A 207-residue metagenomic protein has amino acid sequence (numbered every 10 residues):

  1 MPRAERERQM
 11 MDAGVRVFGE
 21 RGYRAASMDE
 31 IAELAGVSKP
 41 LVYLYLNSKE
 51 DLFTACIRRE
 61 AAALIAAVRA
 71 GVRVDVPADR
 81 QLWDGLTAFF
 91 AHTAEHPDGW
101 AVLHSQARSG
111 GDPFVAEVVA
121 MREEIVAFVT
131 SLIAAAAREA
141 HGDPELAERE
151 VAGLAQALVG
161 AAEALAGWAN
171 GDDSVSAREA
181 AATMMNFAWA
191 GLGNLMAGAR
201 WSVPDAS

Functional and structural regions predicted by a protein language model:
M1-E5, A137-L146, M196-S207: N-terminal intrinsically disordered/low-complexity leader segments
Q9, A13, V17-D51, A55: Helix-turn-helix
D51, D84, A91-F128, H141-A152 (+2 more regions): Short secondary-structure transition hinges
L52-G71: Histidine- and aromatic-rich ligand-binding microenvironments
A55, A70-D98, E148, L158 (+1 more regions): Hydrophobic alpha-helical connector segments
A62-I65, D112-E139, R149-Q156, E179-A190: Amphipathic alpha-helical packing segments from all-alpha helical-bundle domains
A91-E95, G99, S131, A135 (+2 more regions): Amphipathic C-terminal alpha-helical segment
